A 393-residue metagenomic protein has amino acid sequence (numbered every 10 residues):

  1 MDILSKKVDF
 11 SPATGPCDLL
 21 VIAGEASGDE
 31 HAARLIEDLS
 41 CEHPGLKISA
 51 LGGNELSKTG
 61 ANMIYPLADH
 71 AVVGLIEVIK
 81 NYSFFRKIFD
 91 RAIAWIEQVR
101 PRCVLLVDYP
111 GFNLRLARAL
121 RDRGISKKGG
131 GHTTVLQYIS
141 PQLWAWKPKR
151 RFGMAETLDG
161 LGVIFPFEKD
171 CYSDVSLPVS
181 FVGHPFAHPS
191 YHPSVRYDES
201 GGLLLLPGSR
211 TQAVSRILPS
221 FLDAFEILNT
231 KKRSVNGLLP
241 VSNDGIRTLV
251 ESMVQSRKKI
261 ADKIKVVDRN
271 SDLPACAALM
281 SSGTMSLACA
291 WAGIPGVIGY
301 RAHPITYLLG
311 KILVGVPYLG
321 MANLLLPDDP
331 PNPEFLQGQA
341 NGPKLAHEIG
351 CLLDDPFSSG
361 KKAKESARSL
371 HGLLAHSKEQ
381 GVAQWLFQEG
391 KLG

Functional and structural regions predicted by a protein language model:
M1-G393: Nucleotide-activated sugar donor-binding and catalytic core shared by glycosyltransferases and related lipid-linked
